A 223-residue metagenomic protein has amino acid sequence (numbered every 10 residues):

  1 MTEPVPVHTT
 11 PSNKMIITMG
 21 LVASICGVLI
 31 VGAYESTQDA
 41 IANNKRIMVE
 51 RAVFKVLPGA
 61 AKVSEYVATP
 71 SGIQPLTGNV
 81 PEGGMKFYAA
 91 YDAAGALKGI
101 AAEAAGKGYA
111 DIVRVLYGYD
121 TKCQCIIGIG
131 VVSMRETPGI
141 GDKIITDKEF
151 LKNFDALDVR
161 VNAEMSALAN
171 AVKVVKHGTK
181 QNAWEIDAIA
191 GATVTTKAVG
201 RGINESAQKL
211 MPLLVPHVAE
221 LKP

Functional and structural regions predicted by a protein language model:
T2-P223: Flexible, solvent-exposed loop/hinge segments and secondary-structure transition points
